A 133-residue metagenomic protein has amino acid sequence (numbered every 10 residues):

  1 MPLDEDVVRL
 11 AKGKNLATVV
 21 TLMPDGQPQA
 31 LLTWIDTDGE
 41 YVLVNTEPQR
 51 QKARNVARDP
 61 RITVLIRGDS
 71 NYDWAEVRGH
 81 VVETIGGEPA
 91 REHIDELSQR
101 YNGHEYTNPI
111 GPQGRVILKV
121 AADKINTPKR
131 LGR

Functional and structural regions predicted by a protein language model:
M1-L16: Extreme N-terminal tail/first-helix region
P2, N71-R133: Charged, gly/pro-rich active-site loop segments
L3-V7, K52, H93: Hydrophobic alpha-helical segments typical of transmembrane helices and their membrane-interface/capping positions
A11-K12, A57-R58, G111: Alpha-helix boundary recognition
N15-E47, R54-V56, T63-I66, A75-V77: Short beta-strand segments
Q51, S70: Short alpha-helical
P60-I62, V116: A short pocket-lining beta-strand/turn micro-motif at the edge of beta-sheets
